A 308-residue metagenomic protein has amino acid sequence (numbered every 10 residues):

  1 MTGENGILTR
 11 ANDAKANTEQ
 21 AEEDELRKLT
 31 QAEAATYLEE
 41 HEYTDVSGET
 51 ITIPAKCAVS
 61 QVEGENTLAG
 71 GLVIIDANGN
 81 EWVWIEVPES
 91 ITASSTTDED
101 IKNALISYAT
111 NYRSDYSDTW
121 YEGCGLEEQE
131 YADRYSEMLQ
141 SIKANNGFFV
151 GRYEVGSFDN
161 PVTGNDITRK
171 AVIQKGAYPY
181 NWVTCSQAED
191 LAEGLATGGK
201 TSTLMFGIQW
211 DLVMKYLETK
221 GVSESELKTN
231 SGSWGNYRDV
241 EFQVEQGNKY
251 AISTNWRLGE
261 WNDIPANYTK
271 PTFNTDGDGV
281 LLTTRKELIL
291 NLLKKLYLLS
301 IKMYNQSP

Functional and structural regions predicted by a protein language model:
M1-N12: C-terminal juxtamembrane segment of a hydrophobic transmembrane alpha-helix
A14-L38: N-terminal alpha-helical signal peptides/signal-anchor transmembrane segments
L38-S95, S202: GGW-centered surface loops in extracellular recognition modules
N78, Y108-Y297: Short aromatic-cysteine micro-motif
P88-T92, Y153-S157, Q209, Y304-N305: Acidic glycine-/aspartate-rich tracts in secreted/extracellular proteins
I91-E99, S157-T163: Short, solvent-exposed loop/turn elements at domain surfaces
T97-T110: Short Gly/aromatic-enriched secondary-structure transition segments
L293, L299-I301, S307-P308: Low-complexity Ser/Thr/Gly/Asn-rich repetitive segments
